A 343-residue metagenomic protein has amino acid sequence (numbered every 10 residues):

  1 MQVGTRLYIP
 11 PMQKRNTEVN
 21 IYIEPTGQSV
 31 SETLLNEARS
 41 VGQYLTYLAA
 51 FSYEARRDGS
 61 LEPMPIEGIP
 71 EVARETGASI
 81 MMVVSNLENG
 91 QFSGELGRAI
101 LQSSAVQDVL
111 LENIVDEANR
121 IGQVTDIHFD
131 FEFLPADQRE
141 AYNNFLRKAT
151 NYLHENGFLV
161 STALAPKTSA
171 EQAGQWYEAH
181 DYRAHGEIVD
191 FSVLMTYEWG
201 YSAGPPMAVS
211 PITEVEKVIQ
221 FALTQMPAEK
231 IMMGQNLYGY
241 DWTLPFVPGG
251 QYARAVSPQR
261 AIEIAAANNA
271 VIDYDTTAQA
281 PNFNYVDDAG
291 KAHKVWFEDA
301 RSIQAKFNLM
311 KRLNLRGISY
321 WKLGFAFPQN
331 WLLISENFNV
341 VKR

Functional and structural regions predicted by a protein language model:
M1-E18, E336: Extracellular LysM carbohydrate-binding repeats and other cell-envelope/extracellular binding modules
M12-L110: Glycan-recognition patch characteristic of GH18 chitinases/ENGases and related GlcNAc/peptidoglycan-binding proteins
V19-I23, T46-A50, A78-V84, I127-F129 (+5 more regions): Hydrophobic faces of well-ordered beta-strands that scaffold small-molecule active sites in alpha/beta enzyme cores
T33-R56, N113-I127, N308-I318: Catalytic domains of carbohydrate-active enzymes, especially glycoside hydrolases
A49-S52, V109-A141, F191-P205: Active-site groove signature of glycoside hydrolases
R57-P65, Q138-A267: Substrate-binding surface in catalytic domains of secreted glycosidases
E88-N119, A170, H180, D190-W199: Active-site-adjacent "subsite" loops/lids of carbohydrate-active enzymes
N89-G90, L237-K306, F338-R343: Glycan-binding loop/region signatures in secreted carbohydrate-active enzymes
